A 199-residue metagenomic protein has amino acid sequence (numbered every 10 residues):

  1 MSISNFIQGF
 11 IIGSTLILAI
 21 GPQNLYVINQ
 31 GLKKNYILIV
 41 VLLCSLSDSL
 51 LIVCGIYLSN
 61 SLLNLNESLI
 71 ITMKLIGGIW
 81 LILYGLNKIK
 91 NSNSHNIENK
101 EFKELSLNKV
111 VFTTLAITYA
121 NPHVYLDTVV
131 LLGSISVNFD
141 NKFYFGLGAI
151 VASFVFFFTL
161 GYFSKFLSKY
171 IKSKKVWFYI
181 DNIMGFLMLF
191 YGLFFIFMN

Functional and structural regions predicted by a protein language model:
I3-I71, V129-Y144: Juxtamembrane transmembrane-helix termini in multi-pass membrane transport proteins
N5, L65-N96, S153-L160, K172-N199: Selective transmembrane alpha-helices of multi-pass membrane proteins
I11, L38-L42, K74-G78, F112 (+5 more regions): Internal alpha-helical transmembrane segments of multi-pass membrane proteins, especially GPCRs
G13-I17, S49, T118-P122, I150-F158: Residue-level hotspots within the lipid-embedded alpha helices of multi-pass solute transporters
D48-S59, L81-G85, Y125, F156-S164 (+1 more regions): Alpha-helical transmembrane segments and their lipid-water interface positions in multi-pass membrane proteins
C54-I56, T114-L126, F186-N199: Hydrophobic alpha-helical transmembrane segments in multi-pass integral membrane proteins
N93-K109: Flexible interhelical linker loops that connect adjacent transmembrane helices in multi-pass membrane transporters
